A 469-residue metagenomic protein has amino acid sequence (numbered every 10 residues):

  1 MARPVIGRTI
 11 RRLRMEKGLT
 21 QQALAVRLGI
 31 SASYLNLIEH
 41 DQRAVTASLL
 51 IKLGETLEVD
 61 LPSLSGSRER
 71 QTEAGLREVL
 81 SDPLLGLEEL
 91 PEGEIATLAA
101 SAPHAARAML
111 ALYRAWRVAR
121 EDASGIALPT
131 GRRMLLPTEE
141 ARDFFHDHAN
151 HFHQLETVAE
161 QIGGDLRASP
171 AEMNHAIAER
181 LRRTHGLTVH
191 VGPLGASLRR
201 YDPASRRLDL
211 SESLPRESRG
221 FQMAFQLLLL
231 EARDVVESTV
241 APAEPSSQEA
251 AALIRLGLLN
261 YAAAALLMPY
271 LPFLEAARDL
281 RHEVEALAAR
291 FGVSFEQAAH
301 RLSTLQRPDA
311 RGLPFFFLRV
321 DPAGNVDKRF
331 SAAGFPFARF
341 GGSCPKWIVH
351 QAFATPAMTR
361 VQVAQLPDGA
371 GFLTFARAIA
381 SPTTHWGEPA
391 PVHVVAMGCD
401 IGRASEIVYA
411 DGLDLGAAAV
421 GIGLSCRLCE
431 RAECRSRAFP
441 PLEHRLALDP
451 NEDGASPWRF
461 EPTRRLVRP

Functional and structural regions predicted by a protein language model:
A2-V5, R12-M15, V26, I30 (+3 more regions): Short juxta-domain linker segments that transition from a proline/glycine-rich, charged coil into a short amphipathic
I10, Q21, A32, A47-L50 (+1 more regions): Helix-turn-helix DNA-binding elements, focusing on the entry/boundary residues of the two helices that contact DNA
G18-L37: Short alpha-helical DNA-recognition segment
